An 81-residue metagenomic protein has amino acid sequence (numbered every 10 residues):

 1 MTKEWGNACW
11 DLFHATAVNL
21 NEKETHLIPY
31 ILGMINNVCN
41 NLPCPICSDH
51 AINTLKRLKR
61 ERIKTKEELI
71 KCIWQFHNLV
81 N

Functional and structural regions predicted by a protein language model:
M1-N81: Aromatic-rich, lipid-facing transmembrane alpha helices and their immediate juxtamembrane interface loops in integral
